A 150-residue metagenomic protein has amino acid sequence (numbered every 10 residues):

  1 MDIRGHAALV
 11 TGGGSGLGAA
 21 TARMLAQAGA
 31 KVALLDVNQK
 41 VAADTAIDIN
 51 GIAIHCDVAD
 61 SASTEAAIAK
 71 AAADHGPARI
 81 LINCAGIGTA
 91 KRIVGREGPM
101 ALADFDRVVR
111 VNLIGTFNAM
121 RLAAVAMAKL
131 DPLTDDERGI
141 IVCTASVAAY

Functional and structural regions predicted by a protein language model:
D2-V32: Canonical Rossmann dinucleotide-binding motif of NAD(H)/NADP(H)-dependent dehydrogenases/reductases, specifically
A28-D44: Conserved glycine-rich Rossmann-like NAD(P)H-binding loop of the short-chain dehydrogenase/reductase
Q39-K40, C56-A67, L102: The beta1-alpha1 cofactor-binding region of Rossmann-like NAD(H)/NADP(H)-dependent oxidoreductases
C84-R92: Conserved NAD(P)H cofactor-binding loop of Rossmann-fold oxidoreductase domains
R92-D106: Substrate-binding pocket helix/loop in short-chain dehydrogenase/reductase
M120-R121: A short, exposed helix-loop element centered on a Lys and neighboring polar residues
S146: Residue(s) in the substrate-gating loop at a strand-loop-helix junction that position the organic substrate next
